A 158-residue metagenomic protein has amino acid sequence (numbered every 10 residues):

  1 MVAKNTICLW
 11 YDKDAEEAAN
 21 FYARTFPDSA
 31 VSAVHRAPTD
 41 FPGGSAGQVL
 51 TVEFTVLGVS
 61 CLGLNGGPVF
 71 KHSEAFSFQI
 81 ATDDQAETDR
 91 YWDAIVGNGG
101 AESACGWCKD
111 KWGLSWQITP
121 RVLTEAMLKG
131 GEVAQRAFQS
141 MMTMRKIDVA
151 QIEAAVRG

Functional and structural regions predicted by a protein language model:
M1, G44-Q48, T55-V56, F70-H72 (+2 more regions): Extracellular/periplasmic catalytic domains that process cell-envelope and extracellular macromolecules
M1-A3, R136, K146-V149, E153-G158: Basic/polar N-terminal segments that are highly enriched at the extreme N-terminus, encompassing both cleavable
K4, Q48, A101-S103: Short, small/polar residue-rich loop motifs at catalytic or cofactor-binding pockets
T6-C8, T51, S77-Q79: Short aromatic/hydrophobic contact patches that present stacked aromatics for nucleic-acid/ligand binding
L9-G58: Core segments of cupin and vicinal oxygen chelate
Y11, T25, V56-L57, K71-H72 (+4 more regions): Vicinal oxygen chelate
L62-N65, Q117: Conserved beta-strand in the GNAT
L123-S140: A short, polar/charged loop-to-alpha-helix boundary motif
